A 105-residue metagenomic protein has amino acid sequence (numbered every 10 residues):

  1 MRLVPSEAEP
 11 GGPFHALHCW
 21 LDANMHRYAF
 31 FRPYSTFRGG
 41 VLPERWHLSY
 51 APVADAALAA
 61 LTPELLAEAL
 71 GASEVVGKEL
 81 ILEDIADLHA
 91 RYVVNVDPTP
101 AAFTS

Functional and structural regions predicted by a protein language model:
M1-S105: Cell-envelope/glycan interface and biosynthesis
